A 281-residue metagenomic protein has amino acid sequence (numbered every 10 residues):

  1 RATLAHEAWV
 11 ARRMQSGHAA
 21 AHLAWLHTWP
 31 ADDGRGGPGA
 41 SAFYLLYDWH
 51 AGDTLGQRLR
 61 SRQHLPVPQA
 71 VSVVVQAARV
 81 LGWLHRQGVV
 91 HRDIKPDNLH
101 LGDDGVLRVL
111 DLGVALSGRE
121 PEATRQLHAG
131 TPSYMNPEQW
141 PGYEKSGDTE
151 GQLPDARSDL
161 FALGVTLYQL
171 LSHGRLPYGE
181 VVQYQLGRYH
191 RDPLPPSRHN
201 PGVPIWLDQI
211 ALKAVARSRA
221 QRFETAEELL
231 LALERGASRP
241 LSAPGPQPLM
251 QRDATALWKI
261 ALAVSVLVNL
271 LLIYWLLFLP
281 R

Functional and structural regions predicted by a protein language model:
R1-Q15: AlphaC helix of the eukaryotic protein kinase fold
W25-S41: Short beta-strand micro-motifs within the conserved protein kinase catalytic domain, predominantly in the N-lobe
P38-T54: Conserved short submotifs of the Hanks-type protein kinase catalytic core that shape the nucleotide-binding pocket
L55-L65: AlphaC helix of the protein kinase catalytic domain
V73-V74: Activation segment signature within eukaryotic-like protein kinase domains
R79-V89: Protein kinase catalytic-loop region centered on the HRD/HxD motif
S133-S242: C-terminal lobe helix-coil module of Hanks-type protein kinase domains
